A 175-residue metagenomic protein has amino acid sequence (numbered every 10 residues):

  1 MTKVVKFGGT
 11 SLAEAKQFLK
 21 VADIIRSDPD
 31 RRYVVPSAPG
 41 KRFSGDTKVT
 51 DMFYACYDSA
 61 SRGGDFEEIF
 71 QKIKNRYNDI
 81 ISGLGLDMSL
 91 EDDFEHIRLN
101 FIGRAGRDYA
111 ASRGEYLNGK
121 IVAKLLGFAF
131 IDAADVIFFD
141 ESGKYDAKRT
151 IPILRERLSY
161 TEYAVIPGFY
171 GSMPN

Functional and structural regions predicted by a protein language model:
M1-N175: Nucleotide/pyrophosphate-binding catalytic subdomain
